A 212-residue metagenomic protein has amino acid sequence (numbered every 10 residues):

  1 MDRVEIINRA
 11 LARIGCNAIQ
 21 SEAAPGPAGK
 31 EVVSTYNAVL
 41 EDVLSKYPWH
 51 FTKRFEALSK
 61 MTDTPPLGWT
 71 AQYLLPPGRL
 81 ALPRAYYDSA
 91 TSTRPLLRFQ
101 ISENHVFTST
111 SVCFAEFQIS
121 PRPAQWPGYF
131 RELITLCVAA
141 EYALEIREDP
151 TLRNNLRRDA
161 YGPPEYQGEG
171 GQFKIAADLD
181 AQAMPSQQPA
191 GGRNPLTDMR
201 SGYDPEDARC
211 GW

Functional and structural regions predicted by a protein language model:
M1-W212: Glycine-enriched, solvent-exposed interface loops adjoining structured elements
